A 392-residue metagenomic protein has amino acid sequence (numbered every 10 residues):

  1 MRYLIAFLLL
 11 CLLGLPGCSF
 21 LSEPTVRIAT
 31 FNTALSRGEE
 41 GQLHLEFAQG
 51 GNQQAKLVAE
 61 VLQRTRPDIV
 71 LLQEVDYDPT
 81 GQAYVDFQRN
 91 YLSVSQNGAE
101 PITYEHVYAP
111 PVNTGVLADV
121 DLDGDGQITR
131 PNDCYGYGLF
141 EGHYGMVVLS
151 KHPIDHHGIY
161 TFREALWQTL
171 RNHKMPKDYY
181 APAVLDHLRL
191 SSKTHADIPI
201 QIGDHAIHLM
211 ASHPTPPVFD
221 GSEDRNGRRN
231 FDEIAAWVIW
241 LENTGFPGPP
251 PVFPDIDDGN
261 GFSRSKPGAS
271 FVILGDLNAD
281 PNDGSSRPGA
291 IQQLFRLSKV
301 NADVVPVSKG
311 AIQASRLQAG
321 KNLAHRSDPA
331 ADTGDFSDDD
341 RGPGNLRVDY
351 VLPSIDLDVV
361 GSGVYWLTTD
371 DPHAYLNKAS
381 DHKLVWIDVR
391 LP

Functional and structural regions predicted by a protein language model:
M1-Y3: Positively charged n-region of N-terminal signal peptides that target proteins for export
A6-P16: Bacterial N-terminal signal peptides
S19-M146, K177-L188, G203-I207, D220-S222 (+4 more regions): N-terminal, active-site-proximal structural segment of metallo-dependent hydrolase catalytic domains
T33-R37, V75-P79, V112-L117, I154-H156 (+4 more regions): Solvent-exposed loop/turn segments at secondary-structure junctions within structured extracellular/periplasmic domains
D125-Q127, P131-H173, S192-H195: A substrate-binding/cap region within the structured catalytic cores of diverse enzymes
H152-A165, T169, L190, P199 (+3 more regions): Metal-dependent phosphoester-hydrolase catalytic domains
T161, I200-I202, A211-P214: Short, structured patches in soluble enzyme cores that scaffold and shape functional sites
L209, P214-P216, D224-N230: Glycine-rich, aromatic-lined ligand/substrate-binding cores of catalytic and carbohydrate-binding domains
